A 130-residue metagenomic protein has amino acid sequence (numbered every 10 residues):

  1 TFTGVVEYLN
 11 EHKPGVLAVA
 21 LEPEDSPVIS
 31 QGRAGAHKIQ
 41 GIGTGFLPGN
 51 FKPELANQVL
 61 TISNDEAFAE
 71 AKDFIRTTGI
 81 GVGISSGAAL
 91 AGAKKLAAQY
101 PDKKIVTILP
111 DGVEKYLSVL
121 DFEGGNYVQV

Functional and structural regions predicted by a protein language model:
T1-V5, S85-A93, Y116: Short glycine/serine/threonine-rich phosphate/pyrophosphate-binding segments that cradle anionic phosphate groups
V6, N10, A97: Gly/Ala-rich phosphate-binding loop of Rossmann-like dinucleotide-binding domains, activating on the conserved
L9-I84, L120-V130: Active-site/ligand-binding loops adjacent to catalytic centers
G45, A91-V130: Phosphate-binding loop/pocket of nucleotide- and phosphate-handling active sites
